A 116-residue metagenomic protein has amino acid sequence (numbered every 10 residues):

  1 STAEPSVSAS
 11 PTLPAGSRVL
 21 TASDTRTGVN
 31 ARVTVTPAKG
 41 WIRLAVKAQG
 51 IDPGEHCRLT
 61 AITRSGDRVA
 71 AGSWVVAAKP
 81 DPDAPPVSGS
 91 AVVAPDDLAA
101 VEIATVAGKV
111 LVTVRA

Functional and structural regions predicted by a protein language model:
S1-A3: N-terminal, charged amphipathic alpha-helical interaction modules
P5-A116: Folded interaction domains in cell-surface recognition and envelope-stress signaling
